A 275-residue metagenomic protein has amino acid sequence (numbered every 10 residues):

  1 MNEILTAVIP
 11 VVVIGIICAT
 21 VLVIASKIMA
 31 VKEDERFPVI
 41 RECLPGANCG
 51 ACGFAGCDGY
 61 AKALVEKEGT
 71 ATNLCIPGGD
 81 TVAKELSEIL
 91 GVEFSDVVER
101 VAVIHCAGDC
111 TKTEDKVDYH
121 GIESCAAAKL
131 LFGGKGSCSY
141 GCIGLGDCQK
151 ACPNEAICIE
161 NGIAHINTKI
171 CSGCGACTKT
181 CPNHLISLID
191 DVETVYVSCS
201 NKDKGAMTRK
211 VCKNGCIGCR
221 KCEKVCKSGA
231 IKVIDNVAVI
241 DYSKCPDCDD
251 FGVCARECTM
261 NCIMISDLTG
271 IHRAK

Functional and structural regions predicted by a protein language model:
N2-V225, G229, C245, G252-E257 (+1 more regions): Ferredoxin-type iron-sulfur electron-transfer modules and their immediate structural context
D203-K204, V237, D241: Cys/His-clustered metal-coordination modules, chiefly Zn-binding fingers
K221, I231-V239: Strongly charged, low-complexity linkers/loops
